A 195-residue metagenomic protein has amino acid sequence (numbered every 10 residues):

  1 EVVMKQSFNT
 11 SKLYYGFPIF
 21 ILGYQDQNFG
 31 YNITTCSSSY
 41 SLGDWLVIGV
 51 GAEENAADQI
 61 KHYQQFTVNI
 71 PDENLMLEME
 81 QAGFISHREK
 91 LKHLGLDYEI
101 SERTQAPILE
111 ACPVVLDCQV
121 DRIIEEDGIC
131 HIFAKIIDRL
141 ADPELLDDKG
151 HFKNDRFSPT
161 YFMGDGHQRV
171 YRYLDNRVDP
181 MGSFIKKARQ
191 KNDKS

Functional and structural regions predicted by a protein language model:
V2-S195: Basic, polyanion-binding surface patches
